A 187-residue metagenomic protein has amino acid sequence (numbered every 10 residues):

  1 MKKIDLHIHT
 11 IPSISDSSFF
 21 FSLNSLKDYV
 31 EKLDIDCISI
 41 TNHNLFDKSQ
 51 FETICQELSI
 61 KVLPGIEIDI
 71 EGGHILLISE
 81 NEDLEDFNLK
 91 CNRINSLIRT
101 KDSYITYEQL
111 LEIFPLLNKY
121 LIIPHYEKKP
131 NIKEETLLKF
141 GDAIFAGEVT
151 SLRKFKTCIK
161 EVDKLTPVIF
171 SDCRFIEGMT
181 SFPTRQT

Functional and structural regions predicted by a protein language model:
M1-Y29, L33-D34, D47-L63, I70-E85 (+2 more regions): Charged catalytic cores and adjacent phosphate/nucleic-acid-binding surfaces used for phosphate/nucleic-acid chemistry
S39-I40, E148: Conserved beta-strand positions in the central sheet of alpha/beta enzyme cores
H43, E67: Short, ordered loop/turn segments at secondary-structure junctions
I66, Y107-L111, E134: Short secondary-structure capping micro-motifs at structural edges
I78-P115: Binuclear metal-dependent hydrolase catalytic cores centered on His/Asp/Glu-rich metal-binding motifs
N95-Y104, H125, A146-R153: Catalytic beta/alpha-barrel core
